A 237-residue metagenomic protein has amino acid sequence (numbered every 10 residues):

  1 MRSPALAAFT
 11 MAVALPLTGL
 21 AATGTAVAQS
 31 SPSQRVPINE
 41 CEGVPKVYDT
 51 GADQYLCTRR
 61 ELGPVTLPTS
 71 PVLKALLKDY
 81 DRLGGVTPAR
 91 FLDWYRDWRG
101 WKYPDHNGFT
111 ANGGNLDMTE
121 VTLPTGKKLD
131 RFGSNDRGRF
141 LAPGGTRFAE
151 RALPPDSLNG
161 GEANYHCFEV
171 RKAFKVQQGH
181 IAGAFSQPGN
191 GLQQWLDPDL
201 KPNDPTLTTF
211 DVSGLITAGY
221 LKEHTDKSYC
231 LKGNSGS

Functional and structural regions predicted by a protein language model:
M1-S30: Secretory targeting and sorting signals
Q29-A111, G133-G138, R147-N159, A163-N164 (+1 more regions): Conserved NAD+-utilizing ADP-ribose enzyme module
E120-K127: Glycine-centered loop/turn motifs
D130: Active-site ExK catalytic segment of metal-dependent nucleases
L141-P143: Short hydrophobic beta-strand that contains or immediately precedes a catalytic carboxylate
